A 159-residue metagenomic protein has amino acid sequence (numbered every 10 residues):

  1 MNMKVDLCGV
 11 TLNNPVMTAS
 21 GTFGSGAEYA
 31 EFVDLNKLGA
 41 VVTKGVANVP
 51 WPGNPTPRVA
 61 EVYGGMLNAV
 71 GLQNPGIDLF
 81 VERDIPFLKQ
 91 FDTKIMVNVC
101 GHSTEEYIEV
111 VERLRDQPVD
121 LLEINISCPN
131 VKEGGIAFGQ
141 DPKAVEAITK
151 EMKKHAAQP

Functional and structural regions predicted by a protein language model:
M1-P159: Flavin-dependent oxidoreductase catalytic cores
